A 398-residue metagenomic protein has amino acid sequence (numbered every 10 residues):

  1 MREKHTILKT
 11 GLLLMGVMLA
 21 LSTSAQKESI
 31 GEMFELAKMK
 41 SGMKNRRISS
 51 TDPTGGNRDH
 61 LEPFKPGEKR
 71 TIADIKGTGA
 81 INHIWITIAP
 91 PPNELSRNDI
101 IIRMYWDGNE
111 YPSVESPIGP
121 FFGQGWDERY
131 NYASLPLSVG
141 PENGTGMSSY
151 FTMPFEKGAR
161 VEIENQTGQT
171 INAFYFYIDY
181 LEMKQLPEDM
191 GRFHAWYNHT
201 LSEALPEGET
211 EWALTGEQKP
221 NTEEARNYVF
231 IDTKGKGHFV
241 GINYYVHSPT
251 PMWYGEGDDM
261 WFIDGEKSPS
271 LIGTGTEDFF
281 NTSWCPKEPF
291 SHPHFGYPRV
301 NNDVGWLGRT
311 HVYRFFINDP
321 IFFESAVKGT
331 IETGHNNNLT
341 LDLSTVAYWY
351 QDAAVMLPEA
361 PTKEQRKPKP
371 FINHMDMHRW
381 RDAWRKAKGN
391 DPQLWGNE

Functional and structural regions predicted by a protein language model:
R2-L12: Bacterial N-terminal signal peptides that target proteins for export
T10-A20: Bacterial N-terminal signal peptides
L21-A25: Sec/Tat signal peptide C-region and signal peptidase I cleavage site
Q26-E398: Beta-strand-centric surfaces of beta-sandwich/beta-rich domains
